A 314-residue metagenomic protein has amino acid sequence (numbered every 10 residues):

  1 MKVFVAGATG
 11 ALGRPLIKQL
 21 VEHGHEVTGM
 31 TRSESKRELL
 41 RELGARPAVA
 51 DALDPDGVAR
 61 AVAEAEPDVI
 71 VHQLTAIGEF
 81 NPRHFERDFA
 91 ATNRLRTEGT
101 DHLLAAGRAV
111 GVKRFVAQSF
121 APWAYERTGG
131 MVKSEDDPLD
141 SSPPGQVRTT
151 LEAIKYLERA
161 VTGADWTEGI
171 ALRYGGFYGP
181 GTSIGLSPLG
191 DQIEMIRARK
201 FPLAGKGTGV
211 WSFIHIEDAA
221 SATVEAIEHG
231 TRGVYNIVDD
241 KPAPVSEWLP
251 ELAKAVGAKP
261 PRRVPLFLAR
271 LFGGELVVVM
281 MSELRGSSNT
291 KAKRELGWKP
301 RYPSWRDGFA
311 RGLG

Functional and structural regions predicted by a protein language model:
K2, P15-K18, A220-L276: Mid/C-terminal beta-alpha module of Rossmann-like enzyme folds, strongest in SDR-family dehydrogenases/epimerases
V3-H25: N-terminal Rossmann NAD(P)H-binding glycine-rich loop of SDR-like oxidoreductase domains
R32-E98, H102: NAD(P)H-binding glycine-rich loop region in Rossmannoid oxidoreductase-like domains and their noncatalytic homologs
F80, H84-Q146: Conserved Rossmann-fold NAD(P)-dependent oxidoreductase catalytic core, especially the SDR/UDP-sugar
R114, S119-F120, Y156-P180: Conserved beta-loop-beta element that borders a ligand/cofactor-binding pocket
R127-G129, K155, T167, Y178-D191 (+2 more regions): Glycine/proline-rich active-site loop of Rossmann-fold NAD(P)-dependent oxidoreductases
D140-Q146, P188-I214: A conserved pocket-lining segment of Rossmann-fold NAD(P)-dependent short-chain dehydrogenase/reductase
P303-G314: Amphipathic terminal alpha-helices
